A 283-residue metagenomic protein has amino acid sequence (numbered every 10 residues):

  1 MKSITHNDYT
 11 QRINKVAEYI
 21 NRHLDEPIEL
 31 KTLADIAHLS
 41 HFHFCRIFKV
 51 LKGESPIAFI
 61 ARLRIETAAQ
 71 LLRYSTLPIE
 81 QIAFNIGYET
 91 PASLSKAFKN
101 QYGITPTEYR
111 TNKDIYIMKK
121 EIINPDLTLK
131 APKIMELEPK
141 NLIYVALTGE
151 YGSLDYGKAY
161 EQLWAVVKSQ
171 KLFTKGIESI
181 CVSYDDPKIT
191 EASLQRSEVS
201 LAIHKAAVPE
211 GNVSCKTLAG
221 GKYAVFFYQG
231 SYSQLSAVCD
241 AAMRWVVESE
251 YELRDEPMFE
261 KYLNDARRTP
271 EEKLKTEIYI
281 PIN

Functional and structural regions predicted by a protein language model:
M1-K15, E54-S55, R62: Short, Lys/Arg-enriched, Trp-marked, Pro/Gly-tolerant hinge/linker segments that flank
M1-N7, K31, D35-L39, K49-K52: N-terminal intrinsically disordered/low-complexity leader segments
E18, F42, I47-V50, E54-R62 (+3 more regions): A solvent-exposed interaction/effector surface
R22-E26, Y74: Short helix-capping/hinge SLiMs at alpha-helix to coil transitions
P27-E29, P78: Residues at or immediately flanking beta-strands
